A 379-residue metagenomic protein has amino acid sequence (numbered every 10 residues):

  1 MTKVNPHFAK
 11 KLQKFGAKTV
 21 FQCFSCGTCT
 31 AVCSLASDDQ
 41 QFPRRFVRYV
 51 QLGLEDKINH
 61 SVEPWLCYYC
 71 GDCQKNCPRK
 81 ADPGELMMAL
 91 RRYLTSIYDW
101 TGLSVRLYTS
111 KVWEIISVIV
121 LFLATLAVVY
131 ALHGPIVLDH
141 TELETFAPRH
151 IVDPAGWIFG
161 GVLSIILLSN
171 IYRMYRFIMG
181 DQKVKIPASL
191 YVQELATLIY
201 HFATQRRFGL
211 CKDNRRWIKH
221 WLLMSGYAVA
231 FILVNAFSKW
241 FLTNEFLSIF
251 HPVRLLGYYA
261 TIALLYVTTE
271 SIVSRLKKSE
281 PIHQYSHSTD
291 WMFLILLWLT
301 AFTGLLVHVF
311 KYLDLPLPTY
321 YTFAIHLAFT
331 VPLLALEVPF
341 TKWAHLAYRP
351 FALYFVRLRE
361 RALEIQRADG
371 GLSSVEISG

Functional and structural regions predicted by a protein language model:
M1, R91, T95, G379: Flexible metal-binding regulatory segments at protein termini and peripheral loops
M1-P64, L346, E360-L363, S373-I377: Ferredoxin-type iron-sulfur electron-transfer modules and their immediate structural context
V20, S37, V47-K239, T243-F246: Iron-sulfur-cluster electron-transfer modules
Q22-S25, N59-V62, L66-Y69, Y258-T261 (+1 more regions): Secondary-structure capping and boundary motifs in well-ordered enzyme cores
T28, V32, D72, N76 (+1 more regions): Hydrophobic alpha-helical transmembrane segments of multi-pass small-molecule transporters/permeases
I116-Y130, A155-R173, Q193, T197 (+4 more regions): Hydrophobic cores of alpha-helical transmembrane segments in multi-pass integral membrane proteins
R207-G209, K277-P281: Helix-loop boundary elements of multi-pass alpha-helical membrane proteins
F250, A260, R361-G379: Charge-dense polyanion-binding interfaces
